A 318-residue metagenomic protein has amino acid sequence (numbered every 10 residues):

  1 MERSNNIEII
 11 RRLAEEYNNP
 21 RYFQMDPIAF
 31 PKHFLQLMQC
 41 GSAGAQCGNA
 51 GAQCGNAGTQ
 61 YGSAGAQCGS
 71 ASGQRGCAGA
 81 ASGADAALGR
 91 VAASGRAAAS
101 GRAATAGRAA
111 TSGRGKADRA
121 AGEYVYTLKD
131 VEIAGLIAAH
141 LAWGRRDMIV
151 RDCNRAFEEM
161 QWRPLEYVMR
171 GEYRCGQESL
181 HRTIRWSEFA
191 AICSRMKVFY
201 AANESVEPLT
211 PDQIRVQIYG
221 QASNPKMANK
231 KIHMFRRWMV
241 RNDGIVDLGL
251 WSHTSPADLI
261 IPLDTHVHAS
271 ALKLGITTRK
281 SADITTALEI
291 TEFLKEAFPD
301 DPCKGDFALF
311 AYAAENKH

Functional and structural regions predicted by a protein language model:
M1-G41, C47, G113-H318: HhH-family (HhH-GPD) DNA N-glycosylase catalytic core used in base-excision repair
C40-G115: Long, intrinsically disordered low-complexity tandem-repeat segments
